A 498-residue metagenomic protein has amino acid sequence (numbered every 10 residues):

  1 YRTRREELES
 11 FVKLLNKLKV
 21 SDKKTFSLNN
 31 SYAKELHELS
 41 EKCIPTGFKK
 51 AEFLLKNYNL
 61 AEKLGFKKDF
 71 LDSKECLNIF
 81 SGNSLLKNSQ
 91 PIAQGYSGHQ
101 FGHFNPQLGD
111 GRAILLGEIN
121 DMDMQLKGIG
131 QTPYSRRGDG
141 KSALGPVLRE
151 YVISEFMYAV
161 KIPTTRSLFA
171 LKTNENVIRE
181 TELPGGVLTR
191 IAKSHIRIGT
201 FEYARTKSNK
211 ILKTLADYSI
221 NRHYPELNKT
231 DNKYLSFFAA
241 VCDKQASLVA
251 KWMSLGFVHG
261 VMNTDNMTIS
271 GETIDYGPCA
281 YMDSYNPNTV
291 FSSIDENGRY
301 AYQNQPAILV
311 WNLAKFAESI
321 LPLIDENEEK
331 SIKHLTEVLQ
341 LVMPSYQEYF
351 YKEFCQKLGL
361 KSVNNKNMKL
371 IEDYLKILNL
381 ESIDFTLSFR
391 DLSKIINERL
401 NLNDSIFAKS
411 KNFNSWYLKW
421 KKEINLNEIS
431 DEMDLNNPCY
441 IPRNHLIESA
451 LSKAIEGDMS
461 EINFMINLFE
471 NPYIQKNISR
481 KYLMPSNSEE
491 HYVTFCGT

Functional and structural regions predicted by a protein language model:
R2-L8: Extreme N-terminal basic, low-complexity initiation segments that serve as generic localization/processing leaders
L8-G95, F291, E296-T498: Regulatory N- and C-terminal appendages and interdomain linkers associated with kinase/kinase-like NTP transferase
N30-L36, M122-P133, A216, I220 (+2 more regions): Active-site-adjacent bridging/hinge elements
K50-E52, N59-D69, S81-L227, S270-E272 (+5 more regions): Conserved ATP-binding subdomain of kinase catalytic cores across diverse folds
N120-D121, T273-N286, D404-K422: An acidic intrinsically disordered interaction segment
V147, N176-H259, S270-L370: ATP-dependent phospho-/nucleotidyl transfer catalytic cores
M262: Hydrophobic HxD+1 residue recognition
